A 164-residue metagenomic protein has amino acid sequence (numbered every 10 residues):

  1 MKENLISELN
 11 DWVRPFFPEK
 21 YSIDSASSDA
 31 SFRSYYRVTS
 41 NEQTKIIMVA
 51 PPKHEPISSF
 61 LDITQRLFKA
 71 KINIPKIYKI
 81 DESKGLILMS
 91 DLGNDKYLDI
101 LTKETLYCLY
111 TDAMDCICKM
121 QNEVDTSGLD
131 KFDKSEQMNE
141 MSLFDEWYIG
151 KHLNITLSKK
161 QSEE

Functional and structural regions predicted by a protein language model:
M1, F132-E164: Active-site catalytic-loop/activation-segment of kinase and kinase-like phosphoryl-transfer enzymes
M1-Y21: Juxta-kinase regulatory segment immediately upstream of eukaryotic protein kinase catalytic domains
K2, S31, K53-P56: Alpha-helix N-cap/loop-to-helix initiation residues
N4-E8, S58, K160-E164: A generic alpha-helix signature
P18-T39: ATP-binding glycine-rich phosphate-binding loop
E19, N73, N154-S158: Short coil/loop linkers at secondary-structure junctions
Y36-Q137, L143, L153: ATP-binding pocket architecture of kinase catalytic cores
